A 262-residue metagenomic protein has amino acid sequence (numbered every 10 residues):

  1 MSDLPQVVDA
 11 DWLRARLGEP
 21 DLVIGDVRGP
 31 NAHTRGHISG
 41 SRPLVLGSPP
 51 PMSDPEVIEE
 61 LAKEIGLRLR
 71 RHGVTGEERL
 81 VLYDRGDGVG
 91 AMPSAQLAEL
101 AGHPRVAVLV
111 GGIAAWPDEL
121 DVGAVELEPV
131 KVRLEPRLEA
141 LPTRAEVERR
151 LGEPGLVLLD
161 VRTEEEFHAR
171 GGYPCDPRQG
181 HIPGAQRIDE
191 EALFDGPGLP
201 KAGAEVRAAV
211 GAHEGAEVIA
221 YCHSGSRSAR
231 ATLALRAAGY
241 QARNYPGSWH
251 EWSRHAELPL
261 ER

Functional and structural regions predicted by a protein language model:
S2, P55-R150, G171, G215 (+1 more regions): Thiolate-centered catalytic microenvironments shared by cysteine-dependent enzyme domains
S2-G76, R150-A216, R254: Positively charged, proline/Ser/Thr-rich regional signature most characteristic of the Rhodanese/CDC25-like
L120, F167, L260: Short clusters of hydrophobic/aromatic residues that line enzyme substrate/ligand-binding pockets
C175, A238, H255-E261: Extended, aromatic/histidine-rich regions of cofactor-dependent oxidoreductases associated with respiratory
I219: Short aromatic/hydrophobic contact patches that present stacked aromatics for nucleic-acid/ligand binding
C222: Short cysteine clusters
